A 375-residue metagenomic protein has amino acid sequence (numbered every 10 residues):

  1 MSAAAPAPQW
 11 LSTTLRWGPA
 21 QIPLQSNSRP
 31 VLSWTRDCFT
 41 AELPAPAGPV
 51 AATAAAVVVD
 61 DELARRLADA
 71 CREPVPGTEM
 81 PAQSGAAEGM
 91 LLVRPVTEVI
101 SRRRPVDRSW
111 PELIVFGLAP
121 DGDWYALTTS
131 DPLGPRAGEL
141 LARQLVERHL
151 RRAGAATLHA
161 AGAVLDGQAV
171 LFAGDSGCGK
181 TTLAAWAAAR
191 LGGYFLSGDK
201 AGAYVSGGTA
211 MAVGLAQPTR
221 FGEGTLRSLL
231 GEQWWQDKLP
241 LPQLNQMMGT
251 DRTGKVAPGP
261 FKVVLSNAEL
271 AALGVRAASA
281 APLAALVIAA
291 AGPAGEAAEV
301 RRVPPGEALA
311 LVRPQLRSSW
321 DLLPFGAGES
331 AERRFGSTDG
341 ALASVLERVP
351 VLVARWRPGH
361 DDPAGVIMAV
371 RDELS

Functional and structural regions predicted by a protein language model:
M1-L171, S176, A189-L196, A201-S375: A noncatalytic interaction/capping subdomain that flanks phosphate/NTP-handling catalytic cores
K180: Conserved lysine of the Walker
L183-A184: Post-Walker A alpha-helix
